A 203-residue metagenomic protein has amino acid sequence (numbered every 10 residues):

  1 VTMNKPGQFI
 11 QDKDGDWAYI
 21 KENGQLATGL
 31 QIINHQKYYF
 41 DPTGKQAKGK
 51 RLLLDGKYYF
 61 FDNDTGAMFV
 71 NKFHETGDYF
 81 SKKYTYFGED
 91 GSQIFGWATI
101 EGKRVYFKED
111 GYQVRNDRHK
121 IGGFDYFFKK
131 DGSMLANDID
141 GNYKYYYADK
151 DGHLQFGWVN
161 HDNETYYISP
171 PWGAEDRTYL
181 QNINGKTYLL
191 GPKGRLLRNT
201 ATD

Functional and structural regions predicted by a protein language model:
V1-D203: Extracellular adhesion/carbohydrate-binding repeat motifs centered on closely spaced tryptophans
